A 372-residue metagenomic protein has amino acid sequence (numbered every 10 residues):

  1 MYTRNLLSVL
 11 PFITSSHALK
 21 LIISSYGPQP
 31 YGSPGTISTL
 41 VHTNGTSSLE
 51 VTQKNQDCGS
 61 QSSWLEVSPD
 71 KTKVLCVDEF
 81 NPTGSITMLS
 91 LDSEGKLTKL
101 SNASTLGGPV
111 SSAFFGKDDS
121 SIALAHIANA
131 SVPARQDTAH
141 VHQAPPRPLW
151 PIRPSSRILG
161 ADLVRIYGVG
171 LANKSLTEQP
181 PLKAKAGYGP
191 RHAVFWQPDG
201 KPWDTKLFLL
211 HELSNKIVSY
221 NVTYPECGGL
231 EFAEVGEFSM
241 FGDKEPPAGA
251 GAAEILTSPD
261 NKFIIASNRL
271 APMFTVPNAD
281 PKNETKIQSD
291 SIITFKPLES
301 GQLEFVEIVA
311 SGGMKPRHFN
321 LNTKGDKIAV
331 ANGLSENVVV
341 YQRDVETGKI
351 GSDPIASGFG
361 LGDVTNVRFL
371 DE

Functional and structural regions predicted by a protein language model:
M1-L19: Fungal secretory targeting signals
A18-L19, D70-T72, D118-D119, L149-I152 (+4 more regions): Short coil/turn segments that connect the beta-strands within blades of beta-propeller domains
T39-S47, M88-K96, S120, Y167-S175 (+3 more regions): Short loop/turn segments immediately following beta-strands, especially the blade-tip and inter-blade linker loops
K54-G59, N102-L106, A134-T138, P181-A186 (+3 more regions): Surface loop/turn motifs at the tips and blade-to-blade linkers of beta-strand repeat domains
E66, A113-F114, P145, V194 (+3 more regions): Conserved beta-strand position repeated across blades of beta-propeller domains
K96-Q143, R147: Asp-box/WD-like beta-propeller blade repeats and closely related beta-sheet repeat scaffolds
L124-A139, A233-P247, E307-A310, S357-E372: Surface-exposed loop and turn segments in beta-propeller and other repeat-based domains that flank or scaffold
G249-N332: Loop/turn-rich, solvent-exposed surfaces of beta-rich toroidal or solenoidal domains
